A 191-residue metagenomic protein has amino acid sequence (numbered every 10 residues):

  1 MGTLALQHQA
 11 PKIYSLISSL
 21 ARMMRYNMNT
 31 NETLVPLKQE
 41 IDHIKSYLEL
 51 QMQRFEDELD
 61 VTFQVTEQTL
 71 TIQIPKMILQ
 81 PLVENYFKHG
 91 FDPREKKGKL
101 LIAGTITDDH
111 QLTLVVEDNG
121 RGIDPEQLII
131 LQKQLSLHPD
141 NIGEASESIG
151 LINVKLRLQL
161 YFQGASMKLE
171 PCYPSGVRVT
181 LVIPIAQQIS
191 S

Functional and structural regions predicted by a protein language model:
M1-K168, R178: Two-component histidine phosphotransfer core
L169-S191: C-terminal end segment of the histidine kinase catalytic
